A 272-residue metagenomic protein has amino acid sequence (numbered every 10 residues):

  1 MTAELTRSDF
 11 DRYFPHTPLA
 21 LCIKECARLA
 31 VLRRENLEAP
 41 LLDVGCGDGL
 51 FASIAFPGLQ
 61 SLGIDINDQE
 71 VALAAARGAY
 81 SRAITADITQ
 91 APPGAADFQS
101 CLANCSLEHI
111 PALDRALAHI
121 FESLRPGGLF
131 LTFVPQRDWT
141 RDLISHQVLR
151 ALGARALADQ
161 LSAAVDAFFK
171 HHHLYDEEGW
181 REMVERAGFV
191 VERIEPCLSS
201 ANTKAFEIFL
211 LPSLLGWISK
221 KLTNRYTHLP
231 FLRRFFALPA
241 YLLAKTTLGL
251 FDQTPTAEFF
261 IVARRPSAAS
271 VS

Functional and structural regions predicted by a protein language model:
M1-A96, S100-A103, L117, L242 (+2 more regions): Conserved N-terminal segment of class I S-adenosyl-L-methionine
P18-L19, L107, K170-H171: Short histidine/acidic/glycine/proline-rich micro-motifs that form metal- and phosphate-coordinating active-site loops
G47-F51, N67-E70, L107, R137-W139 (+2 more regions): Short, solvent-exposed loop/turn segments at secondary-structure junctions
G58, E108, Y175: Residue-level signal for short amphipathic helical patches enriched in basic/charged and nearby hydrophobic residues
L102-P111: A short SAM/SAH-binding and catalytic strip from SAM-dependent methyltransferases
P111-H119, L129-V262: S-adenosyl-L-methionine-dependent methyltransferase catalytic module, highlighting the catalytic core
A263-S267: C-terminal beta-strand of the catalytic ATP-binding
